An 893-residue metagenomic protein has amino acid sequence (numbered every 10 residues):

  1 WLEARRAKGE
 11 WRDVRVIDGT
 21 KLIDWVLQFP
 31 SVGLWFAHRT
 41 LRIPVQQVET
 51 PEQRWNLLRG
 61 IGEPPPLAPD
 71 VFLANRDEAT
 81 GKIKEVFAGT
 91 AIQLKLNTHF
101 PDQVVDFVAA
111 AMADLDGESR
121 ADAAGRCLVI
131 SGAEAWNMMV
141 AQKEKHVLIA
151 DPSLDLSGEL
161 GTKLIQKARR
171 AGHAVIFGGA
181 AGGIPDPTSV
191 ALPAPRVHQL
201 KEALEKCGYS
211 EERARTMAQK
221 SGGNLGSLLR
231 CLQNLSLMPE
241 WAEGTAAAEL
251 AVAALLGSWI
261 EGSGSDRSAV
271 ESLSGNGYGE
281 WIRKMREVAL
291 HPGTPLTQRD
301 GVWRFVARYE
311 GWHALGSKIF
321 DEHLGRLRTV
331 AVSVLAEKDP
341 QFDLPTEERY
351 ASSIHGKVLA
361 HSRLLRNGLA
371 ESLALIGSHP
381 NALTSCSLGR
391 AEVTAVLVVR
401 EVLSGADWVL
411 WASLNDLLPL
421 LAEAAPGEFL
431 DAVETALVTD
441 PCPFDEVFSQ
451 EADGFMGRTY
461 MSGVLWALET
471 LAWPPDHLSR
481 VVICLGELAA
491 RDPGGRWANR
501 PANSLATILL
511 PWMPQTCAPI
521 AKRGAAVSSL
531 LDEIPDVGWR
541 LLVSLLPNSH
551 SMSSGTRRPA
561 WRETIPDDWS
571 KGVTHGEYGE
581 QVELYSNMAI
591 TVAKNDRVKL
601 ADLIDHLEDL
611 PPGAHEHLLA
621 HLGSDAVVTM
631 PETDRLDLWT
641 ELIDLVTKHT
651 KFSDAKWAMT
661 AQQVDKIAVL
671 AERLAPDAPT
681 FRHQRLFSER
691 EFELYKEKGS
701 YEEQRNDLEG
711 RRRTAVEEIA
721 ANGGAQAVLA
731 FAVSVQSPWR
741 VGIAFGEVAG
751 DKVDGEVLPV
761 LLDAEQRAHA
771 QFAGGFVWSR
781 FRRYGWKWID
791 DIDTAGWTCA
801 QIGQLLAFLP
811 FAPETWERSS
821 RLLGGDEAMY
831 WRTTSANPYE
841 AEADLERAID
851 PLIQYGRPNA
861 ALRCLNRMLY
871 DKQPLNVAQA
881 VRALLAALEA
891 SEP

Functional and structural regions predicted by a protein language model:
W1-P101, A180, L200-G223: Mixed-charge (Asp/Glu-Lys/Arg
R76-G81, F107-K143, S153-Q166, R170-P893: Non-catalytic all-alpha helical scaffold/repeat segments
A91, E144-K145: Short, high-confidence coil segments that cap the C-terminus of an alpha-helix and link into the following beta-strand
V104: Conserved lysine of the Walker
L148-D151: Extended, charged helical scaffold/adaptor regions
